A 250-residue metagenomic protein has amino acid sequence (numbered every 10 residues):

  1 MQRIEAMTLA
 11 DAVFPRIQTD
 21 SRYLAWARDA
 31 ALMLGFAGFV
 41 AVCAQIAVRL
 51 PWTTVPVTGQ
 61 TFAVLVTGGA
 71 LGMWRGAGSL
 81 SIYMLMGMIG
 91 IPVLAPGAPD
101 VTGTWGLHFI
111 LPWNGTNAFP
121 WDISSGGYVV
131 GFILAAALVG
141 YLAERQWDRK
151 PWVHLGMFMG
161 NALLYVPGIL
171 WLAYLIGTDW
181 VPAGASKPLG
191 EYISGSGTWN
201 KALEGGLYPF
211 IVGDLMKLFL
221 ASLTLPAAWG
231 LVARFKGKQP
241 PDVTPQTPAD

Functional and structural regions predicted by a protein language model:
M1-R3, G237-D250: Short, charged juxtamembrane terminal tails flanking transmembrane helices
Q2-R22, R28, V40-V42, P99-I169 (+1 more regions): Short helix-perturbing small/polar motifs within transmembrane alpha-helices
Q2-S81, L85, I89: Hydrophobic transmembrane alpha-helices
R3-A10, A95-F109, T178-W199: Peri-membrane helix termini and adjoining interfacial loops of integral membrane proteins
A30-L34, F62-V66, A77-S81, S125-V130 (+2 more regions): Hydrophobic alpha-helical transmembrane segments
A37-Q45, G69, M73, L80 (+8 more regions): Transmembrane alpha-helical segments of multi-pass membrane transport proteins and ion-pumping complexes
T53-T54, A143-D242: Membrane-embedded alpha-helical hairpins and interfacial helices in multi-pass inner-membrane proteins
Q60-F62, L71, R75-G76, P96-G97 (+5 more regions): Pore-lining transmembrane helices
